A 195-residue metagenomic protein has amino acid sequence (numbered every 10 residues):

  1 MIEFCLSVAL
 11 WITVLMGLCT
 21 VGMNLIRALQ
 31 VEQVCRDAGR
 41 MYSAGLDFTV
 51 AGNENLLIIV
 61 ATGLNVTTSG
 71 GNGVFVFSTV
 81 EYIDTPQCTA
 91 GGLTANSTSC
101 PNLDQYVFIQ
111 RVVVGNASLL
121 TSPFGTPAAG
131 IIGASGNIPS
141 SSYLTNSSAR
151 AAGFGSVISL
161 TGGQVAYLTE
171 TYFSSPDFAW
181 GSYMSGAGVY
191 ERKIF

Functional and structural regions predicted by a protein language model:
M1-I59, F75-V80: Alpha-helical assembly-interface signal, strongest on the long, hydrophobic N-terminal helix that forms
E32-C35, N72, Y172, P176: Intrinsically disordered, low-complexity Ser/Thr/Pro-rich tracts
S43-L46, N65-T68, A179: Secondary-structure transition/hinge residues
E54-C100: Extracytoplasmic beta-rich ectodomain segments of secreted or membrane-anchored proteins
V76-S78, L168-E170, R192: Soluble periplasmic/extracytoplasmic beta-strand elements of cell-envelope proteins
I83-A187: Intrinsically disordered, low-complexity regions enriched in Pro/Ser/Thr/Gly and acidic residues
A187-I194: Short, low-complexity, Pro/Ser/Thr/Gly-rich segments in the mature regions of secreted, periplasmic
